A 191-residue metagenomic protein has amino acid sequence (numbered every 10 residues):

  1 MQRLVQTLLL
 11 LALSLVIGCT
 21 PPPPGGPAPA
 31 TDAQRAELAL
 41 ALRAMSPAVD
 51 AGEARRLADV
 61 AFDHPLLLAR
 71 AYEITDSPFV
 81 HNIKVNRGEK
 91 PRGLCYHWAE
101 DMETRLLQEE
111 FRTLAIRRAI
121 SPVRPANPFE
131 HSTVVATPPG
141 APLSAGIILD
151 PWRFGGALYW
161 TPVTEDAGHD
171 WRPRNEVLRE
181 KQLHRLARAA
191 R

Functional and structural regions predicted by a protein language model:
M1-R3: Positively charged n-region of N-terminal signal peptides that target proteins for export
T7-G18: Bacterial N-terminal signal peptides
I17-E37: Bacterial Sec signal peptide processing site at the extreme N-terminus
P29-D32, A48-R55, E89-H97: Soluble non-cytosolic domains of exported or imported proteins
E37-I83: Secondary-structure boundary elements
F79-R118, P122-P128: Mid-length scaffold segments of soluble, non-membrane domains
L107-L158: Hydrophobic/aromatic-rich core segments of domains that either
G140-R191: A recognition module on extended beta-rich or small alphabeta surfaces enriched in W/G with H and D/E
